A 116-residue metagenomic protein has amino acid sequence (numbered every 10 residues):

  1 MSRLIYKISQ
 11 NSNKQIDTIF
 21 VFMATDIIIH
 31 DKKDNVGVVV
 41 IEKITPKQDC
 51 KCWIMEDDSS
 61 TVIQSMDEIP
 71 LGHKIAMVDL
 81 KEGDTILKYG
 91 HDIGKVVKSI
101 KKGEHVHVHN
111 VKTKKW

Functional and structural regions predicted by a protein language model:
I5-F22: Short, Lys/Arg-enriched N-terminal segments with co-localized hydrophobic residues within the first ~10-30 amino acids
A24-W116: N-terminal small-residue-enriched
